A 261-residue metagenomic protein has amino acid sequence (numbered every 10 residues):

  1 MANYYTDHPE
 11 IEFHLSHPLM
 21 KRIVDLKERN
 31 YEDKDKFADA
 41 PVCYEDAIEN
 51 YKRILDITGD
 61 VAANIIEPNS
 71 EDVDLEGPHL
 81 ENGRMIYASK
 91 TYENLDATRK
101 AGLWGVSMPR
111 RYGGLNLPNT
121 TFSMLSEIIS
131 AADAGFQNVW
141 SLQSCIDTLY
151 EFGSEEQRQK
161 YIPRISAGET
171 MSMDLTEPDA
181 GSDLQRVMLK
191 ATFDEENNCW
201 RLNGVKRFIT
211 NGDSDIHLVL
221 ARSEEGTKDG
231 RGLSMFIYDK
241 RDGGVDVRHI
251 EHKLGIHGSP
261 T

Functional and structural regions predicted by a protein language model:
M1-F136, K160: Amphipathic, small/basic residue-rich leader segments at the start of a protein or domain
A62, G102, P109, L125 (+5 more regions): Buried hydrophobic positions in well-ordered alpha/beta secondary-structure cores of metabolic enzymes
E81, Y112-N116, C145-T148, E156-Q157 (+4 more regions): Flexible loop/turn segments at secondary-structure boundaries
G105-R110, A132-D147, A167-E177, S234-M235: Core alpha/beta catalytic barrel or barrel-like domain that forms the active/cofactor pocket in diverse metabolic
S141-L142, G153-L189, F193, N198: Internal maturation/activation junctions in enzymes
Y161, V187, V205-K206, V247-H252: Short beta-alpha junctions and helix-cap segments that line functional grooves
C199, N203-V245: A short core secondary-structure module
G244-T261: Flexible, small-/acidic-enriched active-site or ligand-binding loops
